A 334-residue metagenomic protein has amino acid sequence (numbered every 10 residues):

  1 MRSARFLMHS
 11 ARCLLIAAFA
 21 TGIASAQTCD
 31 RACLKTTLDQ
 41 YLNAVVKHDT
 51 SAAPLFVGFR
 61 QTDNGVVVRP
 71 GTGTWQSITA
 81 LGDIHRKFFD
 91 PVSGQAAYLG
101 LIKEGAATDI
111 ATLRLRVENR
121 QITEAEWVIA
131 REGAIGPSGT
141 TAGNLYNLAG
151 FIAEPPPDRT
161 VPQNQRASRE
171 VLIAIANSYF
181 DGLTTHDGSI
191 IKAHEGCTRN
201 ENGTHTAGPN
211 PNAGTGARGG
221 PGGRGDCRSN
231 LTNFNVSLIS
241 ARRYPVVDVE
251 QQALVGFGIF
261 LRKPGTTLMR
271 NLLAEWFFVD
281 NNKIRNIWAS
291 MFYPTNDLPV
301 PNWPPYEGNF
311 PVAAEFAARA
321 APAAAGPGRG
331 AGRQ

Functional and structural regions predicted by a protein language model:
M1-S10: N-terminal secretory signal peptides that target proteins for export/translocation
S3, I16-F19, E118: Generic secretory/membrane-interface signal
S10-G22: Bacterial N-terminal signal peptides
A26-Q334: C-terminal and inter-domain tail/linker signature
